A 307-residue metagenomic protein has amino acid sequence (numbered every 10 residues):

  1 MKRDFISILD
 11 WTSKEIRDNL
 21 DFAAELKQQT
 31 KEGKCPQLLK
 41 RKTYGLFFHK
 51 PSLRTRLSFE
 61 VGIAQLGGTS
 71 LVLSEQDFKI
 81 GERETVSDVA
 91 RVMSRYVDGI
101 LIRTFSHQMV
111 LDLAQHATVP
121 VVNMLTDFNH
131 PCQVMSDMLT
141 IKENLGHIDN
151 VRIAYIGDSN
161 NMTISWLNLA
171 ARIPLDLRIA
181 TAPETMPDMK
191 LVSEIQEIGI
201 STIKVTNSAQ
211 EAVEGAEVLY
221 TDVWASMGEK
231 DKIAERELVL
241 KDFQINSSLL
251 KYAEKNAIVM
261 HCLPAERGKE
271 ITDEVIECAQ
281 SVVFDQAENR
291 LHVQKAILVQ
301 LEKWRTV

Functional and structural regions predicted by a protein language model:
M1-L57, V61: Positively charged, low-complexity intrinsically disordered leader regions
T43-Y44, F48-Y96: Active-site cofactor/substrate anionic-group-binding motifs, chiefly glycine- and Lys/Arg-rich phosphate-binding loops
H49-V61, E143-T221: Glycine-rich phosphate/diphosphate-binding loop of Rossmann-like nucleotide-binding domains
L66, Y96, H116-A117, I173 (+3 more regions): Short, structured coil segments at secondary-structure junctions
D98-L169, H261: Anion-binding alpha/beta catalytic cores of soluble intermediary-metabolism enzymes, centered on
Q196-E274: Rossmann-like adenosine-cofactor binding region
N256-A257, L263-V307: Adenosine-phosphate binding glycine-rich loop
